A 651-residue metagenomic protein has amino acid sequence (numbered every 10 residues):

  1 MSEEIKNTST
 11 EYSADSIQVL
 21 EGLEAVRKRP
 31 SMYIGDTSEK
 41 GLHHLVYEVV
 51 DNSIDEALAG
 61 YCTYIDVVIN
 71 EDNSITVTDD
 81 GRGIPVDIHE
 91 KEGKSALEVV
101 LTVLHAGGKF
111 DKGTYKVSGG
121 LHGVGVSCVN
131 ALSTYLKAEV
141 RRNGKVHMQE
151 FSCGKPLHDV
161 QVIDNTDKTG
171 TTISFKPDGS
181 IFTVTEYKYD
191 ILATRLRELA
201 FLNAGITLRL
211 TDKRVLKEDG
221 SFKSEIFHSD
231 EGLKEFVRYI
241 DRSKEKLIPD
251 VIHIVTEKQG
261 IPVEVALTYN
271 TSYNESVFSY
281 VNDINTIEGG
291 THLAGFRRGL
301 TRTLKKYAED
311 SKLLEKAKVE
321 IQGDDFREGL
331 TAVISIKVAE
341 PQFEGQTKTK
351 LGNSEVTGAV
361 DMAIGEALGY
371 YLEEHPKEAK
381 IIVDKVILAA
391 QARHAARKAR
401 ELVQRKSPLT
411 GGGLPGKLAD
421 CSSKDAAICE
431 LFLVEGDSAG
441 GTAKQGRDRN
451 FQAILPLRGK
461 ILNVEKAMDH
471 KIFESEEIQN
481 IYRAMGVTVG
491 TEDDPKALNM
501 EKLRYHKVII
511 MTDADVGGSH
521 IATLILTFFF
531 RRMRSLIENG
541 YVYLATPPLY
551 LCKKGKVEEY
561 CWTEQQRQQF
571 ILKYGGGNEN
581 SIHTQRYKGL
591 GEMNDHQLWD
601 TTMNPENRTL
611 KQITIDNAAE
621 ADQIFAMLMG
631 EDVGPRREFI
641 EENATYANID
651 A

Functional and structural regions predicted by a protein language model:
S2-S16, L23, L45-Y47, D55-A57 (+12 more regions): GHKL-family ATPase ATP-binding module
K28-Y47: Conserved short strand/loop->alpha-helix "switch" segment adjacent to the catalytic nucleotide/phosphoryl-transfer site
G83-I88: A short glycine-centered beta->alpha linker in the GHKL/HATPase_c
H89-E90, L97: Short adenine-binding "F-helix/F-box" segment of the Bergerat
E90, E344-T357, Y560-Q566, F570-I571: Helical (often loop-to-helix) elements that flank the catalytic cores of nucleotide-handling enzymes
Q391-T410, D425-E430, G441, Q445-R447 (+2 more regions): C-terminal interaction appendages of subunits in large macromolecular complexes
